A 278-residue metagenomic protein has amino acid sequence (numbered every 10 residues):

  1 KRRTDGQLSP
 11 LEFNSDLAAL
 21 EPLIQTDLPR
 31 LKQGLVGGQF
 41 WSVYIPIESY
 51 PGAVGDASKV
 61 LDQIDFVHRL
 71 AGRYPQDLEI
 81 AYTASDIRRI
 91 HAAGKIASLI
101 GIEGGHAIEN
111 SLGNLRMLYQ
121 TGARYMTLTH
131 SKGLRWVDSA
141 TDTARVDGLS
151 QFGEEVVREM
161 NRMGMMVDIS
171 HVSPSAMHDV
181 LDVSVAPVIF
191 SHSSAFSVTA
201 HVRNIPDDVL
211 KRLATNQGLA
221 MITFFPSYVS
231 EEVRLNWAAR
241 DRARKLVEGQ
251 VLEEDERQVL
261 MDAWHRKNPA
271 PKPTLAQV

Functional and structural regions predicted by a protein language model:
K1, V172, F190-S194: Histidine-centered catalytic micro-motifs
K1-D147, A200-V278: N-terminal hydrophobic targeting/anchoring segments and the immediately downstream early-domain regions of hydrolases
A71-G72, R145-M163, V180-F190: Alpha-helix-loop-beta-strand connector modules within alpha/beta enzyme cores
E103, D168, H192: Acidic active-site catalytic centers that drive phospho-/nucleotidyl reactions and related ester hydrolyses
S111-L115, A176-A186: Distinct, well-ordered alpha-helical segments
E155-I169, S173-D179, D207-T215: Substrate-binding cleft of carbohydrate-active enzyme catalytic domains
P174-S175, A195-S197, P226-V229: Short, catalytically relevant binding-site loops at active-site mouths
